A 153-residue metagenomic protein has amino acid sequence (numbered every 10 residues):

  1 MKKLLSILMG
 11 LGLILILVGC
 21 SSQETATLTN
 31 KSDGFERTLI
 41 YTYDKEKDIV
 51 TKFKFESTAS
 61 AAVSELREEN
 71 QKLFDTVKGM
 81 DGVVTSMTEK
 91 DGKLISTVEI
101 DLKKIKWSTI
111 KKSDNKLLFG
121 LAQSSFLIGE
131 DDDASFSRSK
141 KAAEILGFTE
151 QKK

Functional and structural regions predicted by a protein language model:
M1-S22: Sec-dependent N-terminal signal peptides of Gram-positive bacterial secreted proteins and lipoproteins
S22-K153: Subset-of-secretome marker
